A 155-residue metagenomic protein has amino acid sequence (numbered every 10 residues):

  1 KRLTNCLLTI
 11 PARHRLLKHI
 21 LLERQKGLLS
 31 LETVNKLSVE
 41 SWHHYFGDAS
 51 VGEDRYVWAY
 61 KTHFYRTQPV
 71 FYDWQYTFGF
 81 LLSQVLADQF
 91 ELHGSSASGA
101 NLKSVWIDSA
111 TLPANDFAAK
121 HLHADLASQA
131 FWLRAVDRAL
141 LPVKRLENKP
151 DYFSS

Functional and structural regions predicted by a protein language model:
K1-G27: Acidic/histidine-rich catalytic neighborhood
G27-S155: C-terminal, non-catalytic "cap/extension" segments appended to globular domains
